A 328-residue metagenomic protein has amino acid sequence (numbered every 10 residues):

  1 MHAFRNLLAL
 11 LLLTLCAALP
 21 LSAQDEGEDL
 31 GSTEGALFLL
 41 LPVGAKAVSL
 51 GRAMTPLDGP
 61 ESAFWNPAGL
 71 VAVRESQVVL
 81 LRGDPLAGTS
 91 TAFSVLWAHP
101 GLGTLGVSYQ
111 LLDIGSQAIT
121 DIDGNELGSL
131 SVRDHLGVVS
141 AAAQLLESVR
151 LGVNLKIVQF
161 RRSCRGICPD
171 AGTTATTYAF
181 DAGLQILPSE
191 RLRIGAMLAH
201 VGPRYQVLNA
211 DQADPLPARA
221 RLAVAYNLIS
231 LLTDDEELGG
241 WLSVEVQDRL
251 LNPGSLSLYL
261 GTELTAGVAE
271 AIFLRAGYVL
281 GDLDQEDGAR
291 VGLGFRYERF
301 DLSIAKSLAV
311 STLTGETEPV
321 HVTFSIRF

Functional and structural regions predicted by a protein language model:
M1-L8: Bacterial N-terminal signal peptides that target proteins for export
A9-A18: Bacterial N-terminal signal peptides
L19-A23: Sec/Tat signal peptide C-region and signal peptidase I cleavage site
Q24-V48, L57, E75-Q77, S90-F328: Outer-membrane beta-barrel porins/channels
R52-M54, S76-L86: Short strand-turn segments of transmembrane beta-barrel domains in outer membranes, especially the first one or two
E61-A72: N-terminal periplasmic accessory domains that precede and gate Gram-negative outer-membrane beta-barrel machines
